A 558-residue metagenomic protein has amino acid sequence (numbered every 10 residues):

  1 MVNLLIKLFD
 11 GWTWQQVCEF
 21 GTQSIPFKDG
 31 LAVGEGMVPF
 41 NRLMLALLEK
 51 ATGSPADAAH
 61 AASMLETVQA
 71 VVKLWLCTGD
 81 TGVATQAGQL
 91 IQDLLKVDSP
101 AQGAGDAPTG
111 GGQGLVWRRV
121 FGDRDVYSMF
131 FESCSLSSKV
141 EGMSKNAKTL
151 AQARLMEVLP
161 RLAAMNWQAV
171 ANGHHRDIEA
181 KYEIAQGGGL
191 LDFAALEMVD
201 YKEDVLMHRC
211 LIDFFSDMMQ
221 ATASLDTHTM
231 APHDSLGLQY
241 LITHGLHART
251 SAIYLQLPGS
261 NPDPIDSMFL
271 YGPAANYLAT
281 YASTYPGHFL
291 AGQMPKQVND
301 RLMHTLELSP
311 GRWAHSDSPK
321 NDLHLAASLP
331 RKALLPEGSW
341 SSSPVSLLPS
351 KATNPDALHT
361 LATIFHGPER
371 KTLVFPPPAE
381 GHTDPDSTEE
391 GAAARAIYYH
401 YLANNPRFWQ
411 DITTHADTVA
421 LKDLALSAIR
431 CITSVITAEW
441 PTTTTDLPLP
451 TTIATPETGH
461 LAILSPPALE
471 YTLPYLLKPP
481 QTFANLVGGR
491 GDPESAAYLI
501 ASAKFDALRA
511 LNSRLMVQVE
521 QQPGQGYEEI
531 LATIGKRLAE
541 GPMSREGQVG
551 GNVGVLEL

Functional and structural regions predicted by a protein language model:
M1-L558: Extended alpha-helical scaffold regions
